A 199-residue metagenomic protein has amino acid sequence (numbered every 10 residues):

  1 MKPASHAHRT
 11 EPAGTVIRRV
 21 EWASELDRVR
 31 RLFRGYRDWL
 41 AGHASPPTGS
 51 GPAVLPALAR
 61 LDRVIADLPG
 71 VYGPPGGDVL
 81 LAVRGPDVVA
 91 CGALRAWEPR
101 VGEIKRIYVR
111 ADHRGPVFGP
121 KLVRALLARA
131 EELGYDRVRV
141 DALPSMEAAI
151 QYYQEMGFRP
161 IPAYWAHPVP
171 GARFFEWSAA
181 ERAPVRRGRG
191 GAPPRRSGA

Functional and structural regions predicted by a protein language model:
G14-V16: Extreme N-terminal starter segment of soluble prokaryotic enzymes
V20-K105, R110-A111, V123-A125, R129 (+3 more regions): Acetyl-CoA-dependent GNAT
R100, P116, E132-D136: Short coil/turn segments at alpha/beta junctions that flank glycine-rich nucleotide-binding fingerprints
R110-P116, P144-S145: Active-site acidic-Proline motif in GNAT/NAT acetyltransferases
P116, P120, R124: Residues forming the Rossmann-fold NAD(P)(H) cofactor-binding site
D136-A199: C-terminal "cap" of GNAT-fold acetyltransferases
